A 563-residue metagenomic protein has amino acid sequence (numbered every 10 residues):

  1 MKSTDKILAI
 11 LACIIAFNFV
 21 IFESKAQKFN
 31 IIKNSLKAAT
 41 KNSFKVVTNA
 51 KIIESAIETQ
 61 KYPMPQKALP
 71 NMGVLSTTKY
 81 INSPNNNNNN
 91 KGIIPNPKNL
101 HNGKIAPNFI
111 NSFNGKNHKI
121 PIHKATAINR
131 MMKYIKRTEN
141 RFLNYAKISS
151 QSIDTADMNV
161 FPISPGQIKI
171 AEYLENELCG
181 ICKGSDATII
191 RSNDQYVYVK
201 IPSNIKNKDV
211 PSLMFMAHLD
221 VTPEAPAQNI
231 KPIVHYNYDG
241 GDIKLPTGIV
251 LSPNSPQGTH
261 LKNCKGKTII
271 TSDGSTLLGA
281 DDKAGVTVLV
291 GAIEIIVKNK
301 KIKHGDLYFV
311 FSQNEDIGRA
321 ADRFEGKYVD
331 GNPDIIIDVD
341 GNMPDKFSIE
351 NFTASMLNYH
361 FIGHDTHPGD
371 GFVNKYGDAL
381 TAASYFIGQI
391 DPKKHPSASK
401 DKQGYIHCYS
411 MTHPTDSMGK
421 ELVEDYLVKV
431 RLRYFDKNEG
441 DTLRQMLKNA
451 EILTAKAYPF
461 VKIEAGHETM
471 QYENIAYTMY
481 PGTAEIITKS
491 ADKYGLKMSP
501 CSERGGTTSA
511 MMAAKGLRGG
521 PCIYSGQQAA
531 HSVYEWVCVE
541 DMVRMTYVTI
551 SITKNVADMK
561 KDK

Functional and structural regions predicted by a protein language model:
N129-P165, I270-T271, Q528-H531: N-terminal capping segment at the start of a domain
A156-V210, M214-M216, D220, C501: A non-catalytic alpha/beta surface segment that caps or lines the substrate-entry region of metallo-dependent hydrolase
N159-P162, I406-D416, K429-F435, K462-P481 (+2 more regions): A short beta-alpha structural unit
K208-I302, D306, F311, R544: Active-site metal-coordination/substrate-binding segment of hydrolases, especially metallo-dependent peptidases
K262-F352, A398-K420, V428-F435, K560-D562: Acidic/histidine-rich catalytic neighborhood of metal-dependent amide-processing enzymes
I349, G371-P414, E421, N438-E464: Acidic-enriched catalytic cores of C-N bond-cleaving enzymes acting on peptides and small amides
T381-D401, Y405-I406, Y472-C522: Active-site-adjacent substrate-binding region of metalloamidase/peptidase-like peptide-processing proteins
E424, K497-I552, V556-M559: Zn-dependent metallopeptidase/amidohydrolase metal-coordination segment
